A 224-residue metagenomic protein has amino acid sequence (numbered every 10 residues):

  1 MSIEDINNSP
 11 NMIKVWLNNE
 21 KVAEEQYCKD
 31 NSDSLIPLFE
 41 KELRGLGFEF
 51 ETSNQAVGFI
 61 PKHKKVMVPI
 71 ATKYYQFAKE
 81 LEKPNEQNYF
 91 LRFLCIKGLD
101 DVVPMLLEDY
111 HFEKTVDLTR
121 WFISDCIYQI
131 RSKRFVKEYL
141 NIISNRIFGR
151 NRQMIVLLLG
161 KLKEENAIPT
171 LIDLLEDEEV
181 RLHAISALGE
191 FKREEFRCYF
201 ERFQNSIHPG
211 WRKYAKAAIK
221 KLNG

Functional and structural regions predicted by a protein language model:
M1-N18: Extended amphipathic alpha-helical repeat scaffolds
V15-D30, K41-V66, F77, N85-L99 (+6 more regions): Structural detector for internal amphipathic alpha-helices that build alpha-solenoid repeat scaffolds
F39, I70-Y75, M105-E108, E138-I143 (+2 more regions): Buried hydrophobic core positions in alpha-solenoid tandem helical repeats
P69-T72, K83, N88, P104: Acidic, low-complexity, intrinsically disordered interaction modules
E82-K83, T115-V116, I147-F148, E176-V180 (+1 more regions): Short inter-helical turns and helix N-cap capping residues of alpha-solenoid HEAT/ARM repeat scaffolds
M105, D109-D117, D125, S132 (+2 more regions): Long, low-complexity, proline- and polar/charged-enriched segments that are largely intrinsically disordered
